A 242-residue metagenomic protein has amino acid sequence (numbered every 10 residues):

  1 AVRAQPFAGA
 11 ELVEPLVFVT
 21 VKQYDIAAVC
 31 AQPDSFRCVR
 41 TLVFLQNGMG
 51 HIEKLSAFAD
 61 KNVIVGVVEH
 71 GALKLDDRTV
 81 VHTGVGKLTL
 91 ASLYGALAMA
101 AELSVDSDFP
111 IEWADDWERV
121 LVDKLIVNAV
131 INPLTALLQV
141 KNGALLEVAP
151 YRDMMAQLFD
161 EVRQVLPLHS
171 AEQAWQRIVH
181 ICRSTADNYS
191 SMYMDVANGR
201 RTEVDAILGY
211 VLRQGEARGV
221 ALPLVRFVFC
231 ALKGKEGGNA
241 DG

Functional and structural regions predicted by a protein language model:
A1-T79: Rossmann-like NAD(P)(H) cofactor-binding subdomain of soluble oxidoreductases
E14, I26, H51-I52, A100 (+7 more regions): A general structural signal for well-ordered alpha-helical segments in protein cores
L45-D123: Rossmann-fold dinucleotide-binding core
T79-L88, Q139-L145, N188-N198: Helix-loop-beta segment of a Rossmann-like dinucleotide-binding subdomain
E118-R163: Active-site-proximal catalytic alpha-helix in oxidoreductases
A156-G242: NAD(P)-dependent Rossmann-like dehydrogenase/reductase catalytic/cofactor-binding core
